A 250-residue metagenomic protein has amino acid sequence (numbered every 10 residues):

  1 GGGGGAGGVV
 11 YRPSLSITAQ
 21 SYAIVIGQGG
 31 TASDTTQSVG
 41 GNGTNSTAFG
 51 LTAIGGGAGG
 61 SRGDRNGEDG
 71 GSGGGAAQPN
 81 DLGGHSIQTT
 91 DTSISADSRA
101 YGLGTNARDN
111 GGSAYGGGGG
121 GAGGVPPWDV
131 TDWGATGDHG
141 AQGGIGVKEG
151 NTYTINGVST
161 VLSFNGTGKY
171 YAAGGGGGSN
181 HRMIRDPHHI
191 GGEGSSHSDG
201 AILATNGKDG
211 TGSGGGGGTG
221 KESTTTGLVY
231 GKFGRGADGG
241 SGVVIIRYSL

Functional and structural regions predicted by a protein language model:
G1-L250: Low-complexity, glycine/proline-biased repetitive segments and flexible coils/loops
